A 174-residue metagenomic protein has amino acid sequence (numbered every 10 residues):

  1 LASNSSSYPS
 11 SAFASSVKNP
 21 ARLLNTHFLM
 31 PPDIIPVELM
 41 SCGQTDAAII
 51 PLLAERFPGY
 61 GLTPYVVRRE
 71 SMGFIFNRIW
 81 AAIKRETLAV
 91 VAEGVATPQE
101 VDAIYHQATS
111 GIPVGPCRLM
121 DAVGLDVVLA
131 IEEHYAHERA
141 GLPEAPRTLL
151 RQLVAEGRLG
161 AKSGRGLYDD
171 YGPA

Functional and structural regions predicted by a protein language model:
L1-N4, A130: A broad, low-specificity signal for short, low-complexity segments enriched in glycine/proline and polar/charged
S3-R69, G73, N77: Rossmann-fold dinucleotide-binding core
D33, I83-K84: N-terminal alpha-helical segment
A48-P51, P58-E70, A92-E93, P98-A174: NAD(P)-dependent Rossmann-like dehydrogenase/reductase catalytic/cofactor-binding core
I75, I83, V123-V127: Mid-domain beta-loop-alpha active-site segment that forms a flexible, acidic cofactor/metal-binding surface
K84-R85, E132: Residue-level signal for cytosolic alpha-helical hairpin/rod architecture
R85-A92: Short glycine/serine- and small hydrophobic-enriched flexible loop segments
